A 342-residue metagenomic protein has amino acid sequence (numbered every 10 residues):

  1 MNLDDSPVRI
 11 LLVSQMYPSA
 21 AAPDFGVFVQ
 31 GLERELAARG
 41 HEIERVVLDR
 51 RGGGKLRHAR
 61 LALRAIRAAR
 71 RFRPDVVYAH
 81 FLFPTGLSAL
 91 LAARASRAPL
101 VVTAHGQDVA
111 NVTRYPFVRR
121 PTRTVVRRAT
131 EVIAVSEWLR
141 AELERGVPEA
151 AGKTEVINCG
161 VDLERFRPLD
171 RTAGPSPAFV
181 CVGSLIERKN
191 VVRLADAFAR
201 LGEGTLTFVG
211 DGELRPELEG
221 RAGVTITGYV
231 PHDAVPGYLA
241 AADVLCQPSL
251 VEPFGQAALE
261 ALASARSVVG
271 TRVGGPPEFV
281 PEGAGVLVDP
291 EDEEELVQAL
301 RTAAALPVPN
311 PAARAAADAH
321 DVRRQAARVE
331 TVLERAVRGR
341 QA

Functional and structural regions predicted by a protein language model:
L11, T172-T207: Conserved donor-binding/catalytic core segment of Leloir-type glycosyltransferases
W138, G160: Carbohydrate-associated surface elements
P216-D233: Nucleotide-activated donor-binding/catalytic signature segment of Leloir-type glycosyltransferases, i.e., the conserved
Y229-V230, G237-A242: Short alpha-helical donor nucleotide-sugar binding micro-motif in glycosyltransferases
L250: Aromatic "clamp/platform" in nucleotide-sugar-dependent glycosyltransferases that forms part of the donor/acceptor
S267-G270: Short hydrophobic beta-strand element within catalytic cores of glycosyltransferases and related nucleotide-activated
E282, V286-E293, T302-P307: Conserved acidic donor-binding segment of nucleotide-sugar-dependent glycosyltransferases
P307-E334: A charged, aromatic-enriched C-terminal amphipathic alpha-helix characteristic of glycosyltransferases across folds
